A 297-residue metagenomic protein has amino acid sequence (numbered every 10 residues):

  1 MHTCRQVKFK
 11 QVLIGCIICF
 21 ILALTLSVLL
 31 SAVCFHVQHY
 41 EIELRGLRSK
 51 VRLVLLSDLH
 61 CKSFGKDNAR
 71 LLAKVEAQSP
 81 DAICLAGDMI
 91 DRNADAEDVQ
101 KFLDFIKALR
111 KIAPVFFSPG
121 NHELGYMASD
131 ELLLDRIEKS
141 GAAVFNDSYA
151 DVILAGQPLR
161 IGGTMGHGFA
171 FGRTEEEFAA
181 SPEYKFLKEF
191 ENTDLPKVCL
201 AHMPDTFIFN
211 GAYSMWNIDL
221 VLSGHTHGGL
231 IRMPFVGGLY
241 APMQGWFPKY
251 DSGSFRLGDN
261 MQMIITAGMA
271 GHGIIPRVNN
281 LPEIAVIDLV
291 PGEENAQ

Functional and structural regions predicted by a protein language model:
M1-L47: N-terminal membrane-anchoring alpha-helices
C34-G65, E189-V198, P204: Mobile, glycine- and charge-enriched loop segments and immediately flanking short secondary-structure elements within
E43-V54, A142, Y149-G163, N192-V198 (+3 more regions): Beta-strand-turn-beta hairpins that frame and shape the catalytic cleft of phosphate-ester-processing enzymes
S49-F145: Membrane-embedded segments
L56-C61, G87-M89, N121-E123, S148-Y149 (+4 more regions): Active-site metal-binding loops of divalent metal-dependent hydrolases
D81-I83, L195-K197, D219: Conserved acidic residues
D135, K139-G141, L154-A201, F207-F209 (+2 more regions): Binuclear metal-dependent hydrolase catalytic cores centered on His/Asp/Glu-rich metal-binding motifs
P204-A285, E293-E294: Conserved beta-sheet core of the metallophosphoesterase superfamily
